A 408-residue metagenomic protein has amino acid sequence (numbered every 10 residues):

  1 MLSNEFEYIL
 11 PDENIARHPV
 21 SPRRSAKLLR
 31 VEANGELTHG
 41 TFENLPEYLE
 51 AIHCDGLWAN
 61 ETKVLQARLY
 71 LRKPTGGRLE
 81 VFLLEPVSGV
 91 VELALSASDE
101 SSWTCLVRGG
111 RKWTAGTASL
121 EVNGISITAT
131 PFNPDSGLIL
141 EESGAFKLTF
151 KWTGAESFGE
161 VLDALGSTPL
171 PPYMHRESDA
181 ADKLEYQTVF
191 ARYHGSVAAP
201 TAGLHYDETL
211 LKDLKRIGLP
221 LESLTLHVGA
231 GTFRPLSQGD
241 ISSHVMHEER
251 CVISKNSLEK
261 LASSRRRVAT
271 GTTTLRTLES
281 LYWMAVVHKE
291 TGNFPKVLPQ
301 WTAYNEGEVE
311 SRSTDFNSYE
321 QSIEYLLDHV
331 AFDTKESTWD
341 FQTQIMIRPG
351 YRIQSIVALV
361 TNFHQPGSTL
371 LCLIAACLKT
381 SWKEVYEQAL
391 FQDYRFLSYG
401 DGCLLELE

Functional and structural regions predicted by a protein language model:
M1-E408: Surface-exposed, charge/polar-rich loops and edge strands
